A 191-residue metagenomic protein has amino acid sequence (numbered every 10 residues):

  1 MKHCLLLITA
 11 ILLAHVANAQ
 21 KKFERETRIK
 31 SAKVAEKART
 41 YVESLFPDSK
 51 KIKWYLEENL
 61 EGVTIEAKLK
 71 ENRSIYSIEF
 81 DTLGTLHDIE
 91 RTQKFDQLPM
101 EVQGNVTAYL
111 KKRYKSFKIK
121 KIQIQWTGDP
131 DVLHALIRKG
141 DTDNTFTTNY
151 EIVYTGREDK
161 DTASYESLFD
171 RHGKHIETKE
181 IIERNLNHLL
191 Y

Functional and structural regions predicted by a protein language model:
M1-F23, V42: Bacterial Sec-dependent N-terminal signal peptides
K21-I65: Start-of-domain marker
P47-E79, A135-L168: Exposed beta-strand-loop-beta-strand "reactive/processing" segments of non-cytosolic proteins
K50-E58, S116-P130: Short glycine-rich, low-complexity/disordered patches
Y76-D88, D161-E183: A short, surface-exposed beta-strand/turn
T82-Q125: Long, charged/polar, surface-exposed segments that mediate recognition or autoinhibition
G128-V132, I182, L186: Long, low-complexity acidic/proline-rich regions
L189-Y191: Short, solvent-exposed mixed-charge patches
